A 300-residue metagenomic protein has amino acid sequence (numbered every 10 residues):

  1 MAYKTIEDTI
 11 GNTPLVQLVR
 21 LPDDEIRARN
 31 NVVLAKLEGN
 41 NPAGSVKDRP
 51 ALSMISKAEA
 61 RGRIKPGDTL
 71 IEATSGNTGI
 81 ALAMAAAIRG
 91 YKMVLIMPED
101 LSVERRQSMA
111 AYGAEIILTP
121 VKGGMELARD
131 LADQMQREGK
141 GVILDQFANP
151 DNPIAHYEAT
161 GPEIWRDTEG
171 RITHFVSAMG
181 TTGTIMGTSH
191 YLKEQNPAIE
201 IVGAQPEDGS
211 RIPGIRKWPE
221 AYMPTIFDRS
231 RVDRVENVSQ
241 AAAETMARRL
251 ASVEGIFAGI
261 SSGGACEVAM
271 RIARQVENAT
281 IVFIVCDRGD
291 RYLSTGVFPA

Functional and structural regions predicted by a protein language model:
M1-A300: PLP-dependent amino-acid enzyme catalytic core
